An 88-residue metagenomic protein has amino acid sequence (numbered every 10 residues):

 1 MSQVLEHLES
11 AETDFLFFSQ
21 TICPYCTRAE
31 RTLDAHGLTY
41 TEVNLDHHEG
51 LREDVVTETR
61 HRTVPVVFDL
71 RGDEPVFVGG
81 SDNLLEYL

Functional and structural regions predicted by a protein language model:
S2-T41: Local sequence-structure signature of Cys/Sec-based thiol-disulfide redox active-site neighborhoods
T21, E49, D82: Acidic phosphotransfer microenvironment of two-component signaling modules
P24, D46, L85: Nucleotide phosphate-binding site architecture
T27, R31, E53, E86: Alpha-helical elements of the RecA-like P-loop NTPase motor core of helicases
L38-R52, H61-R62: Thiol-based oxidoreductase modules, predominantly thioredoxin-like and allied folds used for disulfide exchange
R52-T59, L88: Short amphipathic alpha-helix with an adjacent loop that forms part of the alpha/beta core around
T59-F68, S81: Structural micro-motif
D69-L88: Non-catalytic, surface beta->alpha helical segment in thiol-disulfide oxidoreductase systems
